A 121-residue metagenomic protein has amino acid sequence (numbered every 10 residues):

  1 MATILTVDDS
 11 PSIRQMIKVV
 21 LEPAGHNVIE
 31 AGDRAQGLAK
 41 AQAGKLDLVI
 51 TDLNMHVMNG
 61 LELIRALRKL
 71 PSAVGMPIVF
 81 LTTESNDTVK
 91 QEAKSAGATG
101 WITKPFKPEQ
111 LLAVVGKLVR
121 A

Functional and structural regions predicted by a protein language model:
Q15-P23: Charged docking surfaces used in two-component/phosphorelay signaling
G25-G32, K40, I102: Short hydrophobic/Thr-rich beta-strand motif most characteristic of the beta2 strand and flanking loop of CheY-like
K45-I50: Active-site beta3 strand of CheY-like receiver
D52, T82: Active-site residues of response regulator receiver
M55: Receiver (REC) domain active-site loop signature in two-component systems and cognate sites in sensor histidine kinases
F106-V115: C-terminal output helix
